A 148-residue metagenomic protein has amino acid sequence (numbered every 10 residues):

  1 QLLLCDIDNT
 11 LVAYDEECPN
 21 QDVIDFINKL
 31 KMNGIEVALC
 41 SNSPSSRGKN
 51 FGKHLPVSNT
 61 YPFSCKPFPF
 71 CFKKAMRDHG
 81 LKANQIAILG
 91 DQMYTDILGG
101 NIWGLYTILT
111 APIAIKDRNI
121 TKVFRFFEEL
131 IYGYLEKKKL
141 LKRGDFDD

Functional and structural regions predicted by a protein language model:
Q1-C5, L11-V12, E16-E17, I24-I35 (+2 more regions): Asp-based, Mg2+/Mn2+-dependent phosphohydrolase catalytic module
